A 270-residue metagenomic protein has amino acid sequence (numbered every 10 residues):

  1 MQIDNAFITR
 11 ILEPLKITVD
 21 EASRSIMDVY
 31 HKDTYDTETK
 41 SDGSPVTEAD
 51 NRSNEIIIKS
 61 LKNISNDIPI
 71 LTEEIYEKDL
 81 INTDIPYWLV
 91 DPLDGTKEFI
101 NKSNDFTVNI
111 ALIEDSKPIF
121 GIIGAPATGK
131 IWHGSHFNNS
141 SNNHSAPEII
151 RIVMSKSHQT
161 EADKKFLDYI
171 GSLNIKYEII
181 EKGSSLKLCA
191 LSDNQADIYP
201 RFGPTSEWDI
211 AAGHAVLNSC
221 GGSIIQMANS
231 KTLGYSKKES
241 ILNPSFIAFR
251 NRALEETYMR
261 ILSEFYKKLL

Functional and structural regions predicted by a protein language model:
M1-D20, R24, D168-S172, C189-L270: Oxyanion/phosphate-interacting regions
M1-L93, K165-D168, S263-L270: N-terminal subdomain of lithium-sensitive/metallo-dependent phosphomonoesterases centered on the IMPase/IPPase/PAP
I26, D50, L61, T96 (+6 more regions): Residue-level signal for inorganic ion chemistry
T72-E74, S135, E181-G183, A228: Short loop/edge segments at beta-strand edges and connector loops that shape dinucleotide/nucleotide cofactor-binding
N82-F137: DPxDG-like acidic metal-binding loop motif
I113-K117, P126-T128, H136-N139, A146-P147 (+4 more regions): Short loop segments at secondary-structure junctions
S141-D163, L173-K182: Short loop->beta-strand "edge-of-pocket" segments that line small-molecule binding or catalytic clefts across diverse
